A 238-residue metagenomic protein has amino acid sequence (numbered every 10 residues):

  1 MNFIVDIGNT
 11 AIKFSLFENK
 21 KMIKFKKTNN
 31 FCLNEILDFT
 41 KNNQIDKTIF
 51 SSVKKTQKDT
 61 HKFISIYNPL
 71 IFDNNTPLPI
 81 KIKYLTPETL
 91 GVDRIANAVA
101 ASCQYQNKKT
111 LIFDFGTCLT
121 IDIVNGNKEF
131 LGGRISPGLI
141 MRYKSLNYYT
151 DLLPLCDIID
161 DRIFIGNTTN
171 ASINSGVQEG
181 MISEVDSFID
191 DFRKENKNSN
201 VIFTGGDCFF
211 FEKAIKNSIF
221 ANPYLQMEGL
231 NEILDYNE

Functional and structural regions predicted by a protein language model:
M1-N9, K21-T110, N127-E238: Nucleotide/phosphate-binding catalytic cleft detector across ATP-hydrolyzing and phosphate-transferring enzymes
I12-L16, I112, L119-V124: Short beta-strand scaffold segments in enzyme catalytic cores
G91, G116-T117: Glycine-centered small-residue hotspots that permit tight backbone geometry or close packing
